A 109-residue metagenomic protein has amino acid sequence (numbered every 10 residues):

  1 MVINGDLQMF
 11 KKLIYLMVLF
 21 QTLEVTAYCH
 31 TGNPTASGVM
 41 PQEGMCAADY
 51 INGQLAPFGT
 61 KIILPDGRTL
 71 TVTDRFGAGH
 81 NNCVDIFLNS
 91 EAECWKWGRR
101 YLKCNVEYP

Functional and structural regions predicted by a protein language model:
V2-I3: Extreme N-terminal basic, low-complexity initiation segments that serve as generic localization/processing leaders
F10, V18-P109: Solvent-exposed, well-ordered loop and adjacent helix/strand elements within mature globular domains that form
